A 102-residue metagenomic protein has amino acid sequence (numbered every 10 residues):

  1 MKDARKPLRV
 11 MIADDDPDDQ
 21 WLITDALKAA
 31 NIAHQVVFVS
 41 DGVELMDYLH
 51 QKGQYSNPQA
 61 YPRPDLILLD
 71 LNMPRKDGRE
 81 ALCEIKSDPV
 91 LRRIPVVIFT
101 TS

Functional and structural regions predicted by a protein language model:
M1-M11, P17-V37, D41-M46, H50 (+1 more regions): Non-catalytic signal-transmission and effector/linker regions of two-component phosphorelay proteins
F38, R75-K76: Residue-level signal for the "D+5" position in two-component response regulator receiver
Q51-K52, V96: ABC family nucleotide-binding domain
P58-P62, K86-R93: Conserved phosphotransfer cores of two-component systems
L69, V97-T100: Hydrophobic/aromatic residues positioned on beta-strands within the core alpha/beta folds
L71-M73: Receiver (REC) domain active-site loop signature in two-component systems and cognate sites in sensor histidine kinases
